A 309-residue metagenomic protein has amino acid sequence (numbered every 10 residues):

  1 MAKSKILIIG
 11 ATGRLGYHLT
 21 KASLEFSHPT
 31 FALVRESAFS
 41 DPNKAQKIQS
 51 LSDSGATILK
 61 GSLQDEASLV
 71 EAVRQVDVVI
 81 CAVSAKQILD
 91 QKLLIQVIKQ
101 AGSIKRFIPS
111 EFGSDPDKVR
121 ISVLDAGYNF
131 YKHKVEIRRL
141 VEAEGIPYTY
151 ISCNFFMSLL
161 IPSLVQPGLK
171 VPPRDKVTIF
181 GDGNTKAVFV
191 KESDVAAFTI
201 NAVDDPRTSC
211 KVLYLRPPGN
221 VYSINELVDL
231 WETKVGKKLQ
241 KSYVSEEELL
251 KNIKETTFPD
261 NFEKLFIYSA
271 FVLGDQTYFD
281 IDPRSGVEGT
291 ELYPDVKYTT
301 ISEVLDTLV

Functional and structural regions predicted by a protein language model:
A2-Q49, S54, Q64-A72, A85-L89 (+5 more regions): Oxidoreductase cofactor-interface core, primarily capturing Rossmann-like NAD(P)-dependent enzymes
G61: Cofactor-binding loops of NAD(P)H-dependent oxidoreductases, dominated by short-chain dehydrogenase/reductases
V76: An anion/phosphate-binding loop that grips the pyrophosphate of nucleotide cofactors and donors
V79: Receiver (REC) domain switch-region micro-motif
A82: The substrate-binding groove and active-site-proximal loops of carbohydrate-active enzymes, especially glycoside
K191-E192, R284-V287: Extended, non-catalytic subsegments within catalytic or DNA/protein-binding/adaptor domains
G286-V309: Amphipathic terminal alpha-helices
